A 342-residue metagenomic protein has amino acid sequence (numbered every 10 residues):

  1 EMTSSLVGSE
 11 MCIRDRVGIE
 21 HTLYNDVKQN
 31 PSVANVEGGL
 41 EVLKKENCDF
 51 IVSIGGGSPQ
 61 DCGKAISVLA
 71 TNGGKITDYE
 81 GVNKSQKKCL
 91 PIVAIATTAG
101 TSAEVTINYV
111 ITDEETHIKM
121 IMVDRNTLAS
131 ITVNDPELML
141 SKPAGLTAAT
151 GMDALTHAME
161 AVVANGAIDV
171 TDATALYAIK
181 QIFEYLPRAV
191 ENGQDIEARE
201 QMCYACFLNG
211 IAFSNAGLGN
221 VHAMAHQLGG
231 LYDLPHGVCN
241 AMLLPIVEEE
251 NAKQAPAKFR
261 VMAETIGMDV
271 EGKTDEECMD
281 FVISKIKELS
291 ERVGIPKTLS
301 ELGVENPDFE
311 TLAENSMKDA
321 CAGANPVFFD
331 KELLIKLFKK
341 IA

Functional and structural regions predicted by a protein language model:
E1-I13: Single conserved hydrophobic/aromatic residue that forms the stacking wall/gate of nucleotide- or nucleobase-binding
L23-V33: Short beta->alpha junction loops
A34-E137: Glycine/threonine-rich beta-strand-loop-alpha-helix active-site module that forms ligand/phosphate-binding
G100, F207-N240, D319-A324: Glycine-rich phosphate/pyrophosphate-binding beta-alpha loops
N108-A216, E332: Carboxylate- and glycine-rich phosphate/diphosphate-binding segment that chelates Mg2+/Mn2+
L231-D308: Gly/Pro-rich interdomain helix-loop hinge
E305-A342: Short, amphipathic C-terminal "tail helix"
